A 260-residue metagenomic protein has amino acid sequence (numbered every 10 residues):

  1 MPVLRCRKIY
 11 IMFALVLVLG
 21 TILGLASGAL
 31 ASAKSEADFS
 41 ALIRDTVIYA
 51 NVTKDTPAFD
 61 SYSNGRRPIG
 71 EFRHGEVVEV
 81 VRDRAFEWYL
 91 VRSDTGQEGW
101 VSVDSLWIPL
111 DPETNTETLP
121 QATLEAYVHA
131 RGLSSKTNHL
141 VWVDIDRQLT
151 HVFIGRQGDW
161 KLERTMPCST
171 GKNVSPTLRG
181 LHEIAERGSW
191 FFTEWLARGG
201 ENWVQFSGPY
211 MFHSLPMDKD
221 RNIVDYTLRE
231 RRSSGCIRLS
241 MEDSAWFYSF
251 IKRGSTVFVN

Functional and structural regions predicted by a protein language model:
C6-A29: Sec-dependent N-terminal signal peptides of Gram-positive bacterial secreted proteins and lipoproteins
S32-A37, L42-D45, S134, S175-R179 (+1 more regions): Exported/periplasmic cell-wall-interacting domains
S32-R44, R92-K136: Boundary regions of SH3-family modules and the immediately adjacent low-complexity/disordered segments in eukaryotic
K54-S63, S234-M241: Short, structured beta-strand/loop micro-motifs enriched in basic residues and often containing a Trp
R67-P68, F247: Short, conserved secondary-structure segments in the cores of folded domains
I69-E71, V77, E98-W100, L162-P167 (+2 more regions): Well-ordered beta-strand positions in beta-sheet-rich domains
E71-D104: SH3/SH3-like beta-barrel superfamily modules
T118-I223: Gly/Pro-biased beta-strand-loop elements
